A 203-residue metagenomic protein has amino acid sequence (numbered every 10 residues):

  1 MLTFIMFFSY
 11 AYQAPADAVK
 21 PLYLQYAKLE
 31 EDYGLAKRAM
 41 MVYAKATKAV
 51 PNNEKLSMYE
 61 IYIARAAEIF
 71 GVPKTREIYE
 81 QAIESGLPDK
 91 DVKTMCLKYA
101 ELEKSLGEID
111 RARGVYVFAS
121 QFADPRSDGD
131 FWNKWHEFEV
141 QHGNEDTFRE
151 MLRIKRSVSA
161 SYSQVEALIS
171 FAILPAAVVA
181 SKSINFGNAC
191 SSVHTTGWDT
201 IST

Functional and structural regions predicted by a protein language model:
M1-T203: Alpha-helical solenoid scaffolds in eukaryotic macromolecular assemblies
